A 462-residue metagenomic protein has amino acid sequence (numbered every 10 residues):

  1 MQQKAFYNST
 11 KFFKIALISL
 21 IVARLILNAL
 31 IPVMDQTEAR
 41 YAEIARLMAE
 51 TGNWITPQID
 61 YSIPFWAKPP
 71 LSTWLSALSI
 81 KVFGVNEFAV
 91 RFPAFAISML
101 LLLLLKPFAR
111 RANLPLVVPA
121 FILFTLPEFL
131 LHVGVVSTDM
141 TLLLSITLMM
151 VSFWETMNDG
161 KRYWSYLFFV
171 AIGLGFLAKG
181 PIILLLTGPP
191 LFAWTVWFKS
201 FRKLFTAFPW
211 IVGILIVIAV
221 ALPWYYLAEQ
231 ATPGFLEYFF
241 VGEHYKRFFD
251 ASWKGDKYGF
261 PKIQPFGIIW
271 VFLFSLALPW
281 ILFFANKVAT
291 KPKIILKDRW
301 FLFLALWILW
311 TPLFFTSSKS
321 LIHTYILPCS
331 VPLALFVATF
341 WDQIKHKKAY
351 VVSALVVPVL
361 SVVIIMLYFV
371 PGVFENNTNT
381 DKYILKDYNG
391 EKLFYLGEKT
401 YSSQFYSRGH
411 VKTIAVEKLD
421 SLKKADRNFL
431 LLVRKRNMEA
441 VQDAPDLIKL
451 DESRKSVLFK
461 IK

Functional and structural regions predicted by a protein language model:
Q2-K348, Q404, G409, V441 (+1 more regions): Membrane-integral, polyisoprenol-dependent glycosyltransferases of the GT-C/oligosaccharyltransferase superfamily
F301, A305, C329, L333 (+4 more regions): Alpha-helix N-cap/loop-to-helix boundary motif
W341-M366: Signature aromatic-anchored transmembrane alpha helix within multi-pass, membrane-resident enzymes that catalyze glycan
V363-K462: Short periplasmic/luminal acceptor-recognition loop of GT-C membrane glycosyltransferases, typified by
